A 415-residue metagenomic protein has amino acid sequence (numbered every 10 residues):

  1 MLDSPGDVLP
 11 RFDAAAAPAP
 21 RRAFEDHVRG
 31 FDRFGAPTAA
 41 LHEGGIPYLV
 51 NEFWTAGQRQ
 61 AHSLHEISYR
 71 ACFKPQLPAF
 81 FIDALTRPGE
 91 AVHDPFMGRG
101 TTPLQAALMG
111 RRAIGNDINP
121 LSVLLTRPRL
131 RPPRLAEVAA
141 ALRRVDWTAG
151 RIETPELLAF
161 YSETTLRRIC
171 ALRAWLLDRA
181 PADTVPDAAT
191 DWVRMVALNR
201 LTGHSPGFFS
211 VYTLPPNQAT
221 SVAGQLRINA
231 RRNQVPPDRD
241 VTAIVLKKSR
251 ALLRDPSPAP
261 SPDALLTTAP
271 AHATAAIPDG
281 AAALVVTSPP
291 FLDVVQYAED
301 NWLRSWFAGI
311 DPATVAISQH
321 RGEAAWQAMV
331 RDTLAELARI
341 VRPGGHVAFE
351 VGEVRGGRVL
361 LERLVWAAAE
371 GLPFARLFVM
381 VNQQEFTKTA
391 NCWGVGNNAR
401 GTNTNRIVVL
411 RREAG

Functional and structural regions predicted by a protein language model:
L2-R87: S-adenosyl-L-methionine
P75-P78, E90-M109, A113-P120, T126 (+4 more regions): Conserved proline-anchored active-site loop of SAM-dependent methyltransferases that bridges a beta-strand
G100, L177-A182, T202, A335 (+3 more regions): A SAM-dependent methyltransferase catalytic signature shared across enzymes that methylate proteins
P120-P181, G309-I317: Conserved phosphoryl-transfer catalytic core
D178-T287, L292-D293: SAM-dependent nucleic-acid methyltransferase catalytic core
P290-M329, A348: Mobile active-site "lid"/loop adjacent to the S-adenosyl-L-methionine
Q327-P343: A short glycine-rich, Lys/Arg-flanked "PGG" loop and its adjoining helix->strand segment in the class I
G357-W366, F374-G415: Class I S-adenosyl-L-methionine
